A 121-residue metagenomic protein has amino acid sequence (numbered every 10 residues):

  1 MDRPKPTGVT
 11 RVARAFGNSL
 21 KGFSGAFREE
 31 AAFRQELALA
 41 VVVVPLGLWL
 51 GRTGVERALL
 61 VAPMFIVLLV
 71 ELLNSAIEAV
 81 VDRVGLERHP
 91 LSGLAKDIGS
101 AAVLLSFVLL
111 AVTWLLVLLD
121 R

Functional and structural regions predicted by a protein language model:
M1-A76, V84, R88-P90, K96 (+1 more regions): Hydrophobic alpha-helical transmembrane segments
